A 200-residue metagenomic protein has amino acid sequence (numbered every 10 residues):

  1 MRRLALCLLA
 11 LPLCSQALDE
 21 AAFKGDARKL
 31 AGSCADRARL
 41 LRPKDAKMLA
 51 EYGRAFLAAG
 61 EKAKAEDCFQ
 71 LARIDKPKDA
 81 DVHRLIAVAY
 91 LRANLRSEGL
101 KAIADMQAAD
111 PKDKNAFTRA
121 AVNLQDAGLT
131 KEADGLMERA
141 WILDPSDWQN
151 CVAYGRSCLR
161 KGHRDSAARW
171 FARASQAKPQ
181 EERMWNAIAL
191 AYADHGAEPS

Functional and structural regions predicted by a protein language model:
C14-K47, E51, A58: N-terminal leader/linker segments that initiate helical-solenoid repeat arrays
L30-A31, A65, G99, A133 (+2 more regions): Single-residue signature of alpha-solenoid repeat helices
R39-L40, Q70-I74, A104-A108, E138-L143 (+1 more regions): Conserved structural position within tetratricopeptide repeats
A46-K47, A80-D81, K114-N115, W148-Q149 (+1 more regions): Helix-start (N-cap) detector for alpha-helical repeat units in TPR-like alpha-solenoids, especially tetratricopeptide
A58, R92-A93, D126-A127, R160-K161 (+1 more regions): Register position in tetratricopeptide repeats
